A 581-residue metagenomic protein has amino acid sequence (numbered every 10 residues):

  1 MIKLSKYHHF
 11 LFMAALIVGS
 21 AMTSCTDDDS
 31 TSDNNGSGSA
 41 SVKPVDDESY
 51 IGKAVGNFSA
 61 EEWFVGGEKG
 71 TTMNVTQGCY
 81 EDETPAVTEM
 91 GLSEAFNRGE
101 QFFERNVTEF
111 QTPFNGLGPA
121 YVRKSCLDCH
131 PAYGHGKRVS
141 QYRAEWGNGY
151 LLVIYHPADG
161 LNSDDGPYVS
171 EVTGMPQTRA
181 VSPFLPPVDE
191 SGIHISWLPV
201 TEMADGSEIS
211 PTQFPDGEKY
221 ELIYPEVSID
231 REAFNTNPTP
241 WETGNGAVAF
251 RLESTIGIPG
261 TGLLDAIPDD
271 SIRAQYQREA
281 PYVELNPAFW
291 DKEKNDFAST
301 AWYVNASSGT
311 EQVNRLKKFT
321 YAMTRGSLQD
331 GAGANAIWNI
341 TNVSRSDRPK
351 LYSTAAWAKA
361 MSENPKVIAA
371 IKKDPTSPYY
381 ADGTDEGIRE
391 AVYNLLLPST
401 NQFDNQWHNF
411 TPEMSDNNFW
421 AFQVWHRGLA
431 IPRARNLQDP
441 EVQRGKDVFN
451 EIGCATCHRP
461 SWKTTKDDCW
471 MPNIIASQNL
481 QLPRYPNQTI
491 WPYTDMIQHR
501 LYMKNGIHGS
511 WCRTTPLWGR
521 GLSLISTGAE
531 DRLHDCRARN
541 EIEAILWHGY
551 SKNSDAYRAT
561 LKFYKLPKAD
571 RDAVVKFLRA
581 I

Functional and structural regions predicted by a protein language model:
I2-F12: Bacterial N-terminal signal peptides that target proteins for export
A15-N57, V169: Bacterial Sec-dependent N-terminal signal peptides
V42-E83: N-terminal regions that are enriched for targeting/export leaders and immediately downstream pro/stem segments
M73-V75, Y80-E94, R105-N418: Extracytoplasmic redox metalloprotein regions
Q77-L117, T411, N418-N450, T464 (+2 more regions): Electrostatic cytochrome c docking/interface patches
L117-R123, L127-D128, K137-P157, G257-T261 (+2 more regions): Gly/Gly-Pro-rich "capping" loops immediately C-terminal to redox-active cysteine motifs in periplasmic/lumenal
Y121-Y133, I258, F422, G445 (+4 more regions): The canonical Cys-X-X-Cys-His
A358-I431, N436, E441-D447, R513-I581: Extracellular low-complexity, Gly/Ser/Thr-rich intrinsically disordered linkers and protease-sensitive activation/hinge
